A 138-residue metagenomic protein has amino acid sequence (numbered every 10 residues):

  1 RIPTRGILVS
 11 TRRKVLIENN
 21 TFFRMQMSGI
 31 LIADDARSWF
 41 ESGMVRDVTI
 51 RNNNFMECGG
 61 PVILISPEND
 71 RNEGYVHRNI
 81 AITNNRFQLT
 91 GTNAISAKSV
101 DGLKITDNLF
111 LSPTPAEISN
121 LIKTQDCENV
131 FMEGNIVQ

Functional and structural regions predicted by a protein language model:
R1-Q138: Extracellular parallel beta-helix/beta-solenoid repeat domains
